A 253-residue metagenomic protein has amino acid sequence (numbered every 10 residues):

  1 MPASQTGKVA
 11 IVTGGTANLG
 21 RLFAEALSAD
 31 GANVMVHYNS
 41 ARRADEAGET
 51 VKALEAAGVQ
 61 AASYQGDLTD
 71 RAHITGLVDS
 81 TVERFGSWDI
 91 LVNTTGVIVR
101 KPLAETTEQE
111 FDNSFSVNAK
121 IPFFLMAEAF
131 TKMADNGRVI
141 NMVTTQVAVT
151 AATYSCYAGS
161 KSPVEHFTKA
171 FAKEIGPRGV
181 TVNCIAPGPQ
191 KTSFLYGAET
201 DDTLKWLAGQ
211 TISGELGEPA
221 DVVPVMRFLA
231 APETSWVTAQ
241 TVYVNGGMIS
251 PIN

Functional and structural regions predicted by a protein language model:
V9, T16-A17: Conserved glycine-rich cofactor-binding loop
A32-A47: Conserved glycine-rich Rossmann-like NAD(P)H-binding loop of the short-chain dehydrogenase/reductase
P102-L103, E110-F115, L195, L207: Substrate-binding pocket helix/loop in short-chain dehydrogenase/reductase
T131, K173-P177, S235: Alpha-helical segment proximal to the catalytic Tyr-Lys
I140-P163, T168-P177, P189-Q190: Catalytic loop of short-chain dehydrogenase/reductase
V149, R227, T238-N253: Short C-terminal tail/terminal secondary-structure segment of NAD(P)H-dependent dehydrogenase/reductase domains
T211-V222: A conserved structural motif in NAD(P)-dependent oxidoreductases
